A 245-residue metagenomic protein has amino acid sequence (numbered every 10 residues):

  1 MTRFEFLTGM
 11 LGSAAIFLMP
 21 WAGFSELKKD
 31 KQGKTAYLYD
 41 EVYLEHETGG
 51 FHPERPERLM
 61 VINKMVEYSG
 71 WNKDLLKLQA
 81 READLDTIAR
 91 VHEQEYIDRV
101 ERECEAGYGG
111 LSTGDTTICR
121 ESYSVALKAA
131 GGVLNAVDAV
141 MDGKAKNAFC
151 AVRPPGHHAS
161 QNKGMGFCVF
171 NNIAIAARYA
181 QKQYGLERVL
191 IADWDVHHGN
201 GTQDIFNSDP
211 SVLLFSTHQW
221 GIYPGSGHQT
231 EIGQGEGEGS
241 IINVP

Functional and structural regions predicted by a protein language model:
T2-P245: HDAC/HDAC-like amidohydrolase catalytic core signature
